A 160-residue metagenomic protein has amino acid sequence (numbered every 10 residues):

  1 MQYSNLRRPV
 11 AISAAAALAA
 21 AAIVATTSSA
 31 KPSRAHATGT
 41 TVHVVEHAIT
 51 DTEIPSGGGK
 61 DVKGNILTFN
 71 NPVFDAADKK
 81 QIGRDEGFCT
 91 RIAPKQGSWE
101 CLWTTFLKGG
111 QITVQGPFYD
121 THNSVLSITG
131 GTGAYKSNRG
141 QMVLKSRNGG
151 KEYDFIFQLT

Functional and structural regions predicted by a protein language model:
Q2-S13, A20-T27, K31-T160: Targeting-peptide/extracellular-domain and disordered-appendage signature
